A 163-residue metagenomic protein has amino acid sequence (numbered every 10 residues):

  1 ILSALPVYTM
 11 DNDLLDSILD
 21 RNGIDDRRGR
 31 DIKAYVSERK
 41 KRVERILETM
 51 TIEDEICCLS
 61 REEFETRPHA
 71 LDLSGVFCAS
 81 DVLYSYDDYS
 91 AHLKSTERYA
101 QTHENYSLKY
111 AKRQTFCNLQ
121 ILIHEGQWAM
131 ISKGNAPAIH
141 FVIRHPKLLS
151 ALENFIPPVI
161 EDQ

Functional and structural regions predicted by a protein language model:
I1-E161: Hydrophobic protein-protein interaction segments
